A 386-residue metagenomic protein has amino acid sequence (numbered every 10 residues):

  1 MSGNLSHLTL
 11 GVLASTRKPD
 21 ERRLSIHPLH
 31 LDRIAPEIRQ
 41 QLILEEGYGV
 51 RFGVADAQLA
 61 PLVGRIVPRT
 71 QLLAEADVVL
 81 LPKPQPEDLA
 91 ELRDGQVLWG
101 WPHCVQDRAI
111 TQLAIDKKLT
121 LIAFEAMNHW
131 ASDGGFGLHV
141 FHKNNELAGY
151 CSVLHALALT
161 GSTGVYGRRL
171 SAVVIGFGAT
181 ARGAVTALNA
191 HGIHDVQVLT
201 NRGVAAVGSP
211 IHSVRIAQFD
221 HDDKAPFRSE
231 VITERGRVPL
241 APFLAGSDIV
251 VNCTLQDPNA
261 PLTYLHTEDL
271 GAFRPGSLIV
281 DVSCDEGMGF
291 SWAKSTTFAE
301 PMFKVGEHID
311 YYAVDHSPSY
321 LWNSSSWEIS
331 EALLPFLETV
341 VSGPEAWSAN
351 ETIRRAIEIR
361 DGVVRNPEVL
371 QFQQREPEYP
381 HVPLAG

Functional and structural regions predicted by a protein language model:
S2-L113: An N-terminal-biased, well-structured beta-alpha scaffold segment characteristic of Rossmann-like dinucleotide-binding
S2-T9, S15, E87-S171, V314-H316: Glycine/serine-rich phosphate-binding loop and adjoining beta1-alpha1 elements at the start of nucleotide-handling
A14-G49, H155-N252: Glycine-rich phosphate/diphosphate-binding loop of Rossmann-like nucleotide-binding domains
I38-Q40, R93-V97, K117-L119, I193 (+2 more regions): A short helix->loop->beta-strand "cap" motif at the edges of active sites that frequently abuts
K83-P84, P102-H103, T254-P258, S283-C284 (+1 more regions): Short glycine-/small-residue-rich Rossmann-like dinucleotide-binding loops
E125-A126, A131-Y166, L278, S283-G386: Adenosine-phosphate binding glycine-rich loop
Y150, T180-V185, N259-L262, G287: Short glycine/serine/threonine-rich phosphate/pyrophosphate-binding segments that cradle anionic phosphate groups
A205-E307: Rossmann-like adenosine-cofactor binding region
